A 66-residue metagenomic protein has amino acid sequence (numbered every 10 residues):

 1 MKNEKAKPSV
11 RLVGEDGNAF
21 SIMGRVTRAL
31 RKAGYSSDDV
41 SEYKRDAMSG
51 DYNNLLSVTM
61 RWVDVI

Functional and structural regions predicted by a protein language model:
M1-I66: Long, contiguous binding/interaction regions
